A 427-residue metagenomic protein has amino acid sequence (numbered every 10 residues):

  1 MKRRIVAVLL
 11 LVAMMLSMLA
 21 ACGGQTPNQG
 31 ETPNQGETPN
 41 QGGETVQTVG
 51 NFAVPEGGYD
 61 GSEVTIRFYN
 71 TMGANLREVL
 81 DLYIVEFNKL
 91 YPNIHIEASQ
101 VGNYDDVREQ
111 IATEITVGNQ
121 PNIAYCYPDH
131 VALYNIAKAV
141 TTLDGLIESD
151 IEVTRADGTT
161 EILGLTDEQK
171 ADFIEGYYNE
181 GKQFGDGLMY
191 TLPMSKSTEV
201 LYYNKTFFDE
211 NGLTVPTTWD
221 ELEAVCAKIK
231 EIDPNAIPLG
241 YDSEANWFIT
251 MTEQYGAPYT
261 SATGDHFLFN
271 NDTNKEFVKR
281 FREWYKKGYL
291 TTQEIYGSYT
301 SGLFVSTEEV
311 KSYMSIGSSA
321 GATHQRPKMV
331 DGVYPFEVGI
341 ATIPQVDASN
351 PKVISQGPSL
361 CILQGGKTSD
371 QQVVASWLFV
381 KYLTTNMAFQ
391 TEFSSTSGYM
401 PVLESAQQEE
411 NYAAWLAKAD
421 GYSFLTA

Functional and structural regions predicted by a protein language model:
M1-T65, K89: Short, low-complexity disordered leader/linker segments with a strong preference for bacterial N-terminal type II
G43-G58, D129-T198, E337-P344, F424: Hinge/lid segment of periplasmic solute-binding proteins
V46-F52, S62-G73, I94-S99, I123 (+1 more regions): Short, well-ordered beta-strand elements
G50, V338-I343, S394-A427: Long, aromatic- and glycine/proline-rich binding clefts that accommodate carbohydrate-like moieties
V54, G58, D144-D172, A257-E276 (+4 more regions): Short, solvent-exposed loop/beta-turn-alpha elements that line the ligand-binding surface or hinge of extracytoplasmic
E86-D172, T206, E210-T217, G302-S306 (+2 more regions): Extracytoplasmic "Venus flytrap"/periplasmic binding protein-like
K89, H95-E97, V117, G187 (+3 more regions): Extracytoplasmic/periplasmic substrate-recognition and gating elements
C226-K228, D265-I295: Glycine-centered hinge/linker elements that transmit conformational signals in sensory and ligand-binding systems
